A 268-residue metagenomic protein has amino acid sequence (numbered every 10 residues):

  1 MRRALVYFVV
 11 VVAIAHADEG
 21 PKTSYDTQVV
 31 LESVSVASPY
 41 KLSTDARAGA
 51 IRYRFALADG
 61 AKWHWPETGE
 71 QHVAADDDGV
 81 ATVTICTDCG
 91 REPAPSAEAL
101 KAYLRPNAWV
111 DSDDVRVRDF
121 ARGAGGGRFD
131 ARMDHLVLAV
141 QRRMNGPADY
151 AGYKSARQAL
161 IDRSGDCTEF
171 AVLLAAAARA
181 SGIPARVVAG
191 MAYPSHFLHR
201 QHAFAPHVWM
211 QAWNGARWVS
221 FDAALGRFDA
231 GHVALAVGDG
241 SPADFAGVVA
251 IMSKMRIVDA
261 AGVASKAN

Functional and structural regions predicted by a protein language model:
R2-Y7: Sec-dependent signal peptide recognition, specifically the positively charged N-region followed immediately by
F8-A17: Hydrophobic h-region of N-terminal signal peptides that target proteins for export in Gram-negative bacteria
D18-E92: Intrinsically disordered, low-complexity N-terminal segments that are enriched in acidic
Y40-K41, Q71, R122-G125, R163 (+2 more regions): Generic recognition of flexible, low-complexity loop/linker segments
T68-V73, S96-P106, A224-F228: Short intrinsically disordered coil segments
S96-G165, L173, S181, S241-A243 (+1 more regions): Secondary-structure boundary elements
E169: Active-site loop and adjoining helix of the penicillin-binding protein/serine DD-peptidase-beta-lactamase fold
V172-R256: Hydrophobic/aromatic-rich core segments of domains that either
